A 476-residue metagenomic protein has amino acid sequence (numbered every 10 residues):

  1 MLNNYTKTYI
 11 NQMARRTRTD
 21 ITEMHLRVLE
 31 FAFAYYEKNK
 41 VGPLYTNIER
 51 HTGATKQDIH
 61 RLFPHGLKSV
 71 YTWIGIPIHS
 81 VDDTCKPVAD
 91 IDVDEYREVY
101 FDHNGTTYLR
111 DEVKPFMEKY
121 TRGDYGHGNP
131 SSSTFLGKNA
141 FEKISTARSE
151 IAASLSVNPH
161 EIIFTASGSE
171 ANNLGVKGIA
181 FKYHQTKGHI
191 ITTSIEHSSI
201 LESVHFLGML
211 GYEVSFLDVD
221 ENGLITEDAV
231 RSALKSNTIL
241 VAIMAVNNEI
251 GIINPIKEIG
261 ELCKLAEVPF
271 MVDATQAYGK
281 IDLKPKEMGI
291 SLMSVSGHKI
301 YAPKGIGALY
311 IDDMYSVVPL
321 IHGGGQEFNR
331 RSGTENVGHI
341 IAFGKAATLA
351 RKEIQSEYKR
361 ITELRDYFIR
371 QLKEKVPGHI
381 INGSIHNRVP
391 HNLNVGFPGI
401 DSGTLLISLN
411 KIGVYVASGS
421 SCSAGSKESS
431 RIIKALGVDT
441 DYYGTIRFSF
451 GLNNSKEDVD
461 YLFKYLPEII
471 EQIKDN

Functional and structural regions predicted by a protein language model:
M1-A14, R61, A89-D94: Histone-fold modules and their flanking histone-like tails across chromatin and transcription assemblies
I10, Y45, K56, L67 (+4 more regions): Generic structural marker for isolated residues within well-ordered, non-membrane alpha-helices of soluble domains
N11-A14, Y36, E49, H60 (+5 more regions): Residue-level preference for well-ordered alpha-helical positions
I21-E23: Short helix-coil-helix linker/hinge
L26-Y36, H51: Amphipathic alpha-helical segments that form the core helices of the histone-fold
R27-E30, N47, F135, E363: Amphipathic alpha-helical interaction segments
L44-D90: Helix-rich interaction surfaces within compact, conserved domain-sized segments that mediate assembly or partner
V88-N476: Pyridoxal 5′-phosphate
